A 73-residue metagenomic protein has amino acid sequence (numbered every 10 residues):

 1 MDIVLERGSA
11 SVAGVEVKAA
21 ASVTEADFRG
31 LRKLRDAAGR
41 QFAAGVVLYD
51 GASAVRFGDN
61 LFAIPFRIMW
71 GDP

Functional and structural regions predicted by a protein language model:
M1-P73: A cross-kingdom feature that marks ATP-driven nucleic-acid transaction machinery
